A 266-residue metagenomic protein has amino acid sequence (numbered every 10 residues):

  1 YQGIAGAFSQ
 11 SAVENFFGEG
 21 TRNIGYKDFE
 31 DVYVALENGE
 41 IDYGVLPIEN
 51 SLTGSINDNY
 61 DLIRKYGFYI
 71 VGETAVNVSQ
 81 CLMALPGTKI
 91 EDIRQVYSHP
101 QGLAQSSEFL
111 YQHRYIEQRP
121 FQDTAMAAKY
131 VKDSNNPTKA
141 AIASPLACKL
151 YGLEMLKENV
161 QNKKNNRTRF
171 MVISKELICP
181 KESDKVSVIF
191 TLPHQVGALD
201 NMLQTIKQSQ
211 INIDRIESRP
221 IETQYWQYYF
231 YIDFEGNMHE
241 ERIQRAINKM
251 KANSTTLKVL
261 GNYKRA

Functional and structural regions predicted by a protein language model:
Y1-A266: Domain-level signature for soluble enzymes in the chorismate/prephenate branch of the shikimate pathway
